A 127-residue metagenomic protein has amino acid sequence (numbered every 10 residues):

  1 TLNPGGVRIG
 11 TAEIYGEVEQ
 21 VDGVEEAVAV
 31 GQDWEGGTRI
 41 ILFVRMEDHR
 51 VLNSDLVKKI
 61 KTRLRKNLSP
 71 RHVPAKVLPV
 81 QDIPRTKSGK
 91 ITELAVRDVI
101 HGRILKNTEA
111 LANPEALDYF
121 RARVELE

Functional and structural regions predicted by a protein language model:
T1-H72, Q81-D82, G89-I91, A95-D98 (+1 more regions): AMP-binding/adenylate-forming catalytic core of the ANL superfamily
D98-I104: Short arginine-rich
